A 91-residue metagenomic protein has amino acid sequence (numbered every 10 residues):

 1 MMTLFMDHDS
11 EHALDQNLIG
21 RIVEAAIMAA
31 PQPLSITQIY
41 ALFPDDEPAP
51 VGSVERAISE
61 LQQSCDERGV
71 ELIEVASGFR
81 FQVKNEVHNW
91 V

Functional and structural regions predicted by a protein language model:
M1-H12, L18-I19: Phosphate-centric recognition/catalysis
M2-D7, S59-H88: Charged low-complexity interaction tracts in eukaryotic proteins
Q16, Q32-P33, P50-V51, L72: Alpha-helix N-cap/helix-initiation sites
R21-A25: Pre-recognition alpha-helix immediately N-terminal to the DNA-recognition helix within helix-turn-helix or winged-helix
A26, L42, A57, V75-G78: Short acidic/histidine-centered micro-motifs embedded in hydrophobic/aromatic stretches that mark compact functional
A26-S35: Short capping segments at the starts of secondary-structure elements
S35-L42: A short acidic, leucine-rich amphipathic alpha-helix
A49-E60: Short amphipathic alpha-helical interaction segments
